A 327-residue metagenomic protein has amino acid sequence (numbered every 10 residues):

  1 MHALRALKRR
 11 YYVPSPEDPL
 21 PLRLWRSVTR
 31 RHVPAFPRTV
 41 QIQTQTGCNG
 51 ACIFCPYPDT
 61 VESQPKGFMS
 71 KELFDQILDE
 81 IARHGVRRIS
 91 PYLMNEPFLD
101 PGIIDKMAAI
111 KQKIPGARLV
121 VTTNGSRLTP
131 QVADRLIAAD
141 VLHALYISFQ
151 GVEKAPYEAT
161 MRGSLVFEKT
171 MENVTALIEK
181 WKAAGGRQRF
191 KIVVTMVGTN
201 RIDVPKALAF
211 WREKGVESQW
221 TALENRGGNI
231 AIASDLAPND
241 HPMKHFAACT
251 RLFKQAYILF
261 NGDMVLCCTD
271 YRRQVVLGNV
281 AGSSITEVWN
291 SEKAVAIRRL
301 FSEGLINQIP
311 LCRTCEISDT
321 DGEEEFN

Functional and structural regions predicted by a protein language model:
H2-L145, P156-T160, S164, E168 (+2 more regions): Conserved alpha-helical substructure of the radical SAM core
H2-R5, Q64, M69, K113-V120 (+2 more regions): Radical SAM enzyme [4Fe-4S]-AdoMet core and its adjacent flexible, acidic and glycine-rich loops/tails across
